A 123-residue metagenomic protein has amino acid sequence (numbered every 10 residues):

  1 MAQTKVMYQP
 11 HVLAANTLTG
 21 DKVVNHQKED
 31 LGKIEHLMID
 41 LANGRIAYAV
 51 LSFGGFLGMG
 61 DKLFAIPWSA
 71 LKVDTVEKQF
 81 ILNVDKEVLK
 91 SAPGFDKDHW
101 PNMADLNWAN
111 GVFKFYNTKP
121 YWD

Functional and structural regions predicted by a protein language model:
M1-D123: Peripheral interaction segments used for macromolecular assembly
